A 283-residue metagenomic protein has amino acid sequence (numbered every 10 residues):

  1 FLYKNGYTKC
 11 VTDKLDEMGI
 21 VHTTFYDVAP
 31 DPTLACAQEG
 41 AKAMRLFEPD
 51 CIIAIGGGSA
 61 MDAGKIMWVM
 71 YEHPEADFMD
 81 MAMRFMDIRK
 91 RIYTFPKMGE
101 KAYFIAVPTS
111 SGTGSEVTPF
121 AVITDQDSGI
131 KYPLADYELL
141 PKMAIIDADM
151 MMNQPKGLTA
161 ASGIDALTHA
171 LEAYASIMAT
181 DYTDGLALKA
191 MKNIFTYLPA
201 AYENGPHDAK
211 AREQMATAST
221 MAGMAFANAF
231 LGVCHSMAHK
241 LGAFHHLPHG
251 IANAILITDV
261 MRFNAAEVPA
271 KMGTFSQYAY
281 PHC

Functional and structural regions predicted by a protein language model:
F1-C51: ATP/NTP phosphate-donor binding region
H22-D31, M67, H73, M272: Internal alpha/beta domain cores that form substrate/cofactor-binding pockets in large enzymes and binding proteins
A35-K42, L46-A148: Glycine/threonine-rich beta-strand-loop-alpha-helix active-site module that forms ligand/phosphate-binding
G40, A63-W68, A170-L171, M191-Y197 (+4 more regions): Buried hydrophobic packing segments
G112, T220-N253: Glycine-rich phosphate/pyrophosphate-binding beta-alpha loops
V117-A229: Carboxylate- and glycine-rich phosphate/diphosphate-binding segment that chelates Mg2+/Mn2+
F244-C283: Gly/Pro-rich interdomain helix-loop hinge
